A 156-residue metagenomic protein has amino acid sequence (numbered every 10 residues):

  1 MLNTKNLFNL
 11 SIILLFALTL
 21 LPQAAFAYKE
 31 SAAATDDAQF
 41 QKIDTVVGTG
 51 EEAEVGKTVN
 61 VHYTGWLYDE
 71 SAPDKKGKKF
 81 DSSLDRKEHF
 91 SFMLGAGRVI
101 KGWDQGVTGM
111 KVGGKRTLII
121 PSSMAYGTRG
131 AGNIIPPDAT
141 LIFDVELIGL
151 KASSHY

Functional and structural regions predicted by a protein language model:
L2-Y156: Cross-family detector of peptidyl-prolyl cis-trans isomerase
